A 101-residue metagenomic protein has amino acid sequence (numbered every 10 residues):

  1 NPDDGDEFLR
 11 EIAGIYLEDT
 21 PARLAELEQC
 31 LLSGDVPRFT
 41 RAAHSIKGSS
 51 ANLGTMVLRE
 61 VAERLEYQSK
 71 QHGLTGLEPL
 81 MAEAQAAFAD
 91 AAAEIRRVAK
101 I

Functional and structural regions predicted by a protein language model:
N1-I101: Two-component system phosphorelay core
